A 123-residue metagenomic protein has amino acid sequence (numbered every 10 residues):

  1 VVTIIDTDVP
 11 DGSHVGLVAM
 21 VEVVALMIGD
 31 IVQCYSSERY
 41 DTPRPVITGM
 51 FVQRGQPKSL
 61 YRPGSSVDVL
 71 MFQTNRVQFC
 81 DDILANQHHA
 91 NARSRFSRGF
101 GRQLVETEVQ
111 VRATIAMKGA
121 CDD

Functional and structural regions predicted by a protein language model:
V1-D123: Contiguous, well-folded functional domains in the mature portion of proteins
